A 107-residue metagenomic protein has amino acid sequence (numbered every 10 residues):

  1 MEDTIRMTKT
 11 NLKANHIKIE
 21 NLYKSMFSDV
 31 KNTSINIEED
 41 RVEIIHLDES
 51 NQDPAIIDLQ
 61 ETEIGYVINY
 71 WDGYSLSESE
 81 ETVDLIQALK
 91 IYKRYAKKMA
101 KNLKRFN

Functional and structural regions predicted by a protein language model:
M1-A14, G73-N107: Mixed-charge, Lys/Arg-enriched low-complexity segments
M1-S50, R105-F106: Negatively charged, low-complexity tracts enriched in Asp/Glu with abundant Ser/Thr
E20, F27, K31, Y70 (+2 more regions): Generic alpha-helical secondary structure signal
K24, I44, L59, V67-I68 (+1 more regions): Generic hydrophobic secondary-structure signal
T33-I35, L59, T82: Assembly/interface hotspot detector across virion components, adhesins/toxins, and nucleic-acid enzymes
D40, I45-L47, Q60, W71 (+1 more regions): Compositionally biased, intrinsically disordered low-complexity segments
E49-S77: Short aromatic-glycine-(Arg/Gly/Cys) micro-motifs in beta-strand/loop hairpins
